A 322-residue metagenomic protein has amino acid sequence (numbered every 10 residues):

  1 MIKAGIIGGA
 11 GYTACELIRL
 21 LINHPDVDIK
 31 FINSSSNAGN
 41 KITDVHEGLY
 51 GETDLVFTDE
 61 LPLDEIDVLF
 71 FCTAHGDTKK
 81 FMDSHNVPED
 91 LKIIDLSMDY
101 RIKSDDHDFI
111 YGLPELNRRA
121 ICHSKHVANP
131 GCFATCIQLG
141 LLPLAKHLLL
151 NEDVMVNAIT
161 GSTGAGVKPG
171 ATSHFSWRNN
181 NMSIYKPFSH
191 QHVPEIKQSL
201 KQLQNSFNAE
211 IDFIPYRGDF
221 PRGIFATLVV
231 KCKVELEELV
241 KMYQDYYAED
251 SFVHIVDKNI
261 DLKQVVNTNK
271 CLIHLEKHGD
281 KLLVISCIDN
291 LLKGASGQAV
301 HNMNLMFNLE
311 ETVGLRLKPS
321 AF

Functional and structural regions predicted by a protein language model:
M1-N180, Y185-P187, N205-S206, H274-H278 (+2 more regions): N-terminal Rossmann-like NAD(P) cofactor-binding subdomain of oxidoreductases, focused on the glycine-rich
I18, Q138-A145, V193-K197, Q244 (+1 more regions): Predominant activation on well-ordered alpha-helical scaffold segments within soluble catalytic domains
L20, H24, H147, S199-L203 (+3 more regions): Change "in soluble alpha/beta enzymes" to "in soluble alpha/beta proteins
S124, M182, G223-T227, L283: Short, solvent-exposed beta-strand edge segments and adjacent coil->beta transition regions
I184-F188, Y216, D261-V265: Short Gly/Pro-enriched turn/cap motifs at secondary-structure boundaries
S189-I255: C-terminal substrate-binding/catalytic lobe of Rossmann-fold NAD(P)-dependent dehydrogenases
A226-F322: C-terminal active-site/capping subdomain that shapes the small-molecule cofactor and substrate pocket of enzyme
